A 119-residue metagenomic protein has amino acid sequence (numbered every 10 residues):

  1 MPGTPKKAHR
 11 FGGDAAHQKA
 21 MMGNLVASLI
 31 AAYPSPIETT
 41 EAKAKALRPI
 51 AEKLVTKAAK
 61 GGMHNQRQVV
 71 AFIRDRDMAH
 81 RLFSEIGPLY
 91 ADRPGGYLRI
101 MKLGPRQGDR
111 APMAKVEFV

Functional and structural regions predicted by a protein language model:
M1-P94, R110-V119: Ribosome large-subunit tunnel/peptidyl-transferase-proximal elements
G96-R99: Short beta-strand or tight-loop elements that sit immediately N-terminal to catalytic metal-binding acidic residues
M101-R106: Short, solvent-exposed loop/turn elements at beta->coil junctions and helix N-caps that rim active or binding pockets
